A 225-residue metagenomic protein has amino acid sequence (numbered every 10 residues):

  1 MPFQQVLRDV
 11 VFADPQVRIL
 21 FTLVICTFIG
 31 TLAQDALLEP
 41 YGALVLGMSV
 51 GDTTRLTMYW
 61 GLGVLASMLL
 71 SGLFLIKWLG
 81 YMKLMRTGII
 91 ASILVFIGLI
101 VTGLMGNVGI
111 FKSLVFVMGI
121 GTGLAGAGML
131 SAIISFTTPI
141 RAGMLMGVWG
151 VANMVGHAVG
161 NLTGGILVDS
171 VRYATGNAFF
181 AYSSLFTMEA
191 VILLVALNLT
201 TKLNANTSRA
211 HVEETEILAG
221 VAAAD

Functional and structural regions predicted by a protein language model:
M1-F21, E214-D225: Juxtamembrane intracellular "pre-TM" segments in multi-pass secondary transporters
A36-T53, D169: Short amphipathic helix-loop junctions that connect adjacent transmembrane helices in Major Facilitator Superfamily/SLC
V50-G51, T137-A152: Loop-to-transmembrane helix entry/capping segments in MFS-fold secondary transporters and related SLC/MFSD carriers
S67-K83, V168: Helix-to-loop junctions at the C-terminal end of transmembrane segments in multipass secondary transporters
I90-G106: C-terminal ends and interior cores of transmembrane alpha-helices in multi-pass membrane transporters/permeases
V108-A125: Hydrophobic core of transmembrane alpha-helices in multi-pass small-molecule transporters, especially MFS/SLC-type
L124-T138: Intracellular juxtamembrane helix-capping segments at the cytosolic ends of symmetry-related transmembrane helices
I166-L193: A membrane-interface helix-boundary motif in multi-pass transporters
